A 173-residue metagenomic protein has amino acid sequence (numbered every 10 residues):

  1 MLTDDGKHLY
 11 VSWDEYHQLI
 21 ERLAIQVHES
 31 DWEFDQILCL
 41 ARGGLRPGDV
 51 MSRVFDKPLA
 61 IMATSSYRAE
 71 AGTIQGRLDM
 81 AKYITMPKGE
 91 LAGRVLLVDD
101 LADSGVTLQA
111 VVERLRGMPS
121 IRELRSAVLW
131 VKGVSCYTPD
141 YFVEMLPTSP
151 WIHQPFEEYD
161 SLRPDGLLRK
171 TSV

Functional and structural regions predicted by a protein language model:
M1-V173: PRPP-associated nucleotide enzymes
